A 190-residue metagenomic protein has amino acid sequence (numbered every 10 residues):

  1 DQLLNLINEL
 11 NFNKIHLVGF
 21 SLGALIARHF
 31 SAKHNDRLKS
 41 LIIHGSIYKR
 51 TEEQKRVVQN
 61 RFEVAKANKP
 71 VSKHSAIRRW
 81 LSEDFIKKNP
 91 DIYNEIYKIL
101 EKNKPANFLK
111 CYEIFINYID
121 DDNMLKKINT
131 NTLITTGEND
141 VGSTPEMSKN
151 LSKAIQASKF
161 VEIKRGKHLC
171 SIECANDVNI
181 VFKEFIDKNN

Functional and structural regions predicted by a protein language model:
D1-V18, I180: Active-site loop/oxyanion-hole signature of alpha/beta-hydrolase fold enzymes
I7-N13, I128, F185, N189-N190: Glycine-rich phosphate-binding loop signature in dinucleotide/nucleotide-binding domains
G19-G23, A27: Gly/Ala-rich beta-loop-alpha elbow adjacent to hydrolase catalytic centers
R28-K33, L38-K69, W80: Flexible "cap/lid" loop of the alpha/beta hydrolase fold
E52-R56, K69-K126: Conserved alpha/beta-hydrolase catalytic His-Asp/Glu region
I128, I134-T136, D140: Short beta-strand/loop motif that positions the catalytic acidic residue of the alpha/beta-hydrolase fold
T130, T144-K153: Short alpha-helix in the alpha/beta-hydrolase fold that links the catalytic acid
S158-N190: Catalytic active-site module of serine/aspartate enzymes centered on a nucleophile-bearing elbow/loop
